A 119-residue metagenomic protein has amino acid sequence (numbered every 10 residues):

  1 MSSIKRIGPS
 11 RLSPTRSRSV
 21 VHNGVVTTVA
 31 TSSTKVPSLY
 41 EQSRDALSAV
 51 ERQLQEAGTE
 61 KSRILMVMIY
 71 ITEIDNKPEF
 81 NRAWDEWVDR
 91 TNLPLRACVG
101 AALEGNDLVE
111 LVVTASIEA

Functional and structural regions predicted by a protein language model:
M1-L65, I71-A119: N-terminal presequence-like segments and the immediate start of the first folded domain
